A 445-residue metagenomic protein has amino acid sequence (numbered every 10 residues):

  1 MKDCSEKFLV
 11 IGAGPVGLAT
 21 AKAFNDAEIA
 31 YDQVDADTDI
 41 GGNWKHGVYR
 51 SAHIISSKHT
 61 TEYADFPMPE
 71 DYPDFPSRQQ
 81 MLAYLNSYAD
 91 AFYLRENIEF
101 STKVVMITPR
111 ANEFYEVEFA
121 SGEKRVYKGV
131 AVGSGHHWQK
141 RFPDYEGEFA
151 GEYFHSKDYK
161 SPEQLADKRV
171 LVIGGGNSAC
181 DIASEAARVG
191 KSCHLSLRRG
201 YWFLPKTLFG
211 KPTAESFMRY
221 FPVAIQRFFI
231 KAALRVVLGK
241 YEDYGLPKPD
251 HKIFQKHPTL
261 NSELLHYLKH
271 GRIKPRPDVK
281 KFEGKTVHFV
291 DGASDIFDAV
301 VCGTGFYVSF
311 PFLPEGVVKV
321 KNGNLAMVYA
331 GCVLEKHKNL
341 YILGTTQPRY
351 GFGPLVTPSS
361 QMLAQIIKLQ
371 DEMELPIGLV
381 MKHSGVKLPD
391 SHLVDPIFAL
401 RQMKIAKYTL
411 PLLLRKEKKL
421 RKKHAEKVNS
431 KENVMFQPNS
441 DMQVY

Functional and structural regions predicted by a protein language model:
K2-I40, E123-R125, V130-T259, H266 (+2 more regions): Rossmann-like dinucleotide-binding core of oxidoreductases
G47-E70, T213-F229: N-terminal glycine-rich dinucleotide-binding loop that anchors FAD/FMN and/or NAD(P) in oxidoreductases
E62-R78, E116, A166-D167, Y244-Q255: Helix-loop-beta segment of a Rossmann-like dinucleotide-binding subdomain
D74-W138, Y267-G271, K281-T286: Feature captures the FAD/FMN-dependent oxidoreductase FAD-binding
F100-T102, H155, L197, P275-P277 (+1 more regions): Short loop/edge segments at beta-strand edges and connector loops that shape dinucleotide/nucleotide cofactor-binding
V130, S134-D158, R188, V290-A326: Glycine-rich beta-alpha-beta "Rossmann" dinucleotide-binding loop(s) and their flanking helix/strand
P205, A326-A330, N339-Y445: C-terminal, flexible cofactor-proximal segment of oxidoreductases
P247-V318, P389-Y445: C-terminal catalytic lobe of FAD-dependent flavoproteins
